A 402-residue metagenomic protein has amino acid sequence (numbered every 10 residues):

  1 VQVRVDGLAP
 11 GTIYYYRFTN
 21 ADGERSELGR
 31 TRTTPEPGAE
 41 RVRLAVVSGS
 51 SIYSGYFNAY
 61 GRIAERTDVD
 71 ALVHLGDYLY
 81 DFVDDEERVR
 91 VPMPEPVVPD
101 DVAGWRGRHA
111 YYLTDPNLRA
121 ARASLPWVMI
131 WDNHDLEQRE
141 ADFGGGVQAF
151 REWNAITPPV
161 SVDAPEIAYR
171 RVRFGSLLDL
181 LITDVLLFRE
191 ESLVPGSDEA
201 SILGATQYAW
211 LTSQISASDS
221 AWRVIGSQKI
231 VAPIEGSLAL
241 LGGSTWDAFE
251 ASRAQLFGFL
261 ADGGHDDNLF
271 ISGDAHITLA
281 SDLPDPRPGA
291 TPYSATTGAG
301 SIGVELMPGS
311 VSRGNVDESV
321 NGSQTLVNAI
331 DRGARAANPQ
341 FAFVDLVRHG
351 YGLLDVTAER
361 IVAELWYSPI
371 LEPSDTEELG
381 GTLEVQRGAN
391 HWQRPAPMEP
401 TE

Functional and structural regions predicted by a protein language model:
V1-E402: Metal-dependent phosphoester/phosphodiester hydrolase catalytic core
